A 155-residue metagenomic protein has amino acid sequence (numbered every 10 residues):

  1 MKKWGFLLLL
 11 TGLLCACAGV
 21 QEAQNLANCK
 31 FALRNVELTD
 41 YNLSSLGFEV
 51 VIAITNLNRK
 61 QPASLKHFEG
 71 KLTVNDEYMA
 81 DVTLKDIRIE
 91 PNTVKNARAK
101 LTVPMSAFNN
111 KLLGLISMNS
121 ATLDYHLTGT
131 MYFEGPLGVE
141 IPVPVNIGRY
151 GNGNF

Functional and structural regions predicted by a protein language model:
M1-W4: Positively charged n-region of N-terminal signal peptides that target proteins for export
F6-L10: Sec-dependent N-terminal signal peptides
L13-A16: C-terminal motif of bacterial Sec signal peptides marking the signal peptidase cleavage site
A18-Q21: Bacterial signal peptide processing site
L26, F31-K71, F133-P142: Post-signal-peptide N-terminal segment of Sec-exported extracytoplasmic proteins
A32-L38, D81-K85, K111-G114: Short structured motifs
V74-N109: Intrinsically disordered, low-complexity Pro/Gly/Ser/Thr-rich segments with frequent PxxP/GP/PP motifs and embedded
M105-F155: Terminal connector regions
